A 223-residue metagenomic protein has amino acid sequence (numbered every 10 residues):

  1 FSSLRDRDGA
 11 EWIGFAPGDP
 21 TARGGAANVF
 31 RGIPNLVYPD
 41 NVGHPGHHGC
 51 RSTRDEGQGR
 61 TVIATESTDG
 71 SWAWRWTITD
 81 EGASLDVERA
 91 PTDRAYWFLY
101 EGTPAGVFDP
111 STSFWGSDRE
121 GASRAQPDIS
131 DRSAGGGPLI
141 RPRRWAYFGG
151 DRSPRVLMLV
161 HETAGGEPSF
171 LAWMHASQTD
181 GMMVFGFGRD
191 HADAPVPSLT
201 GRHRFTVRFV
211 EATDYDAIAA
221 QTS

Functional and structural regions predicted by a protein language model:
F1-L4, T61-E66, L85, W115-S117 (+2 more regions): Generic recognition of long tandem-repeat/solenoid scaffolds
F1-R51, Q58: Acidic-aromatic substrate-binding/catalytic surfaces of carbohydrate-active enzymes
F1-W12, T92-A95, V210-D216: Primarily extracytoplasmic ectodomains and periplasmic/lumenal surface modules that are beta-strand-rich
A10-G25, R75-I78, L99-E101, Q126-P127 (+1 more regions): Short amphipathic beta-strand/extended segments with alternating polar/hydrophobic composition
G49-S52, Q58-I63, S67-S71, R94 (+4 more regions): Mature, folded catalytic cores of secreted/periplasmic enzymes
R54-P110: Acidic, contiguous internal or C-terminal segments within carbohydrate-active enzymes that form a structured patch used
D93-E162: Polysaccharide-binding surfaces and accessory modules of carbohydrate-active proteins
P142-S223: Beta-strand-rich recognition/accessory modules
